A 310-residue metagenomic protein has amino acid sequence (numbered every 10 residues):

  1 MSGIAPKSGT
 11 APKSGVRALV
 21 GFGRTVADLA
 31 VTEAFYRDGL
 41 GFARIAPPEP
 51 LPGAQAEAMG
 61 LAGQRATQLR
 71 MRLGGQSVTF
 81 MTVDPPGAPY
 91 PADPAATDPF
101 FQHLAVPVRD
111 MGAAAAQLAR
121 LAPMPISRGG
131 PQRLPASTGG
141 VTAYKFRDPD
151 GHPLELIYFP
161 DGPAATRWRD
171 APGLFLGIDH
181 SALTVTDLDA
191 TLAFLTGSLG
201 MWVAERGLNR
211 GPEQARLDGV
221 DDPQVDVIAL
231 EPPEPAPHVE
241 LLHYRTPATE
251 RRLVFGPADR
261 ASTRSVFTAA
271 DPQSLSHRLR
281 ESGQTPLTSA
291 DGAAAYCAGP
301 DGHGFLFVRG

Functional and structural regions predicted by a protein language model:
S2-G15, R24, P47, V106 (+6 more regions): Vicinal oxygen chelate
S14-P86, Y90-A105, G112, A116 (+3 more regions): An N-terminus-focused feature that recognizes amino-terminal "leader" regions
L19-V26, F42, L69-M71, S77-M81 (+10 more regions): Short, structured motif recognition centered on aromatic/hydrophobic residues
T25-Q76, S137-G139, T184-A236, S274-L275: Core segments of cupin and vicinal oxygen chelate
G53-E57, G87-A92, G162-W168, G211-R216 (+1 more regions): A short, acidic/glycine-rich surface segment
M59-L61, A92-A96, P172, G219-V220 (+1 more regions): Short consensus segments that form the blades of beta-propeller domains, in both extracellular/periplasmic
Q64-R65, F100, G140, G177 (+3 more regions): Exposed loop/turn and edge beta-strand positions of beta-sandwich/beta-sheet ligand-binding modules
V78, A88-P89, G151-L154, T249-E250 (+1 more regions): Short, charged/polar, Gly/Pro-enriched secondary-structure boundary elements
